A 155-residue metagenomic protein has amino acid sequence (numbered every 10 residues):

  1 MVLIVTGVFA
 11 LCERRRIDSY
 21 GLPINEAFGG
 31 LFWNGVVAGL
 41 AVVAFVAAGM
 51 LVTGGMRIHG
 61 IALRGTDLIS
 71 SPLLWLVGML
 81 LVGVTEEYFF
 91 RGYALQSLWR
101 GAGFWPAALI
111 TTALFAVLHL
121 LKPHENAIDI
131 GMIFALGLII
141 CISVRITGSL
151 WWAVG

Functional and structural regions predicted by a protein language model:
M1-I4, I69-L76, I130-A135: Membrane-embedded alpha-helical segments of multi-pass membrane proteins, especially the transmembrane helices
M1-V5, A38, V42, V46 (+4 more regions): Alpha-helical transmembrane segments of multipass membrane proteins
R16, A27-G29, L68, G101-P106 (+2 more regions): Membrane-helix interface segments
R16-Y88, L95-R100: Juxtamembrane helix-loop-helix connectors linking adjacent transmembrane helices in multi-pass membrane enzymes
V43-A44, W75, M79, G103-L120 (+1 more regions): Small-polar-interrupted transmembrane alpha-helices in polytopic inner-membrane proteins
I58-I61, H119-A127: Membrane-interface helix caps and helix-loop-helix hairpins in membrane proteins
T85-I110, I142-L150: Membrane-interface helix/loop boundary segments of multi-pass membrane proteins
D129-G155: Functionally important transmembrane alpha-helices
